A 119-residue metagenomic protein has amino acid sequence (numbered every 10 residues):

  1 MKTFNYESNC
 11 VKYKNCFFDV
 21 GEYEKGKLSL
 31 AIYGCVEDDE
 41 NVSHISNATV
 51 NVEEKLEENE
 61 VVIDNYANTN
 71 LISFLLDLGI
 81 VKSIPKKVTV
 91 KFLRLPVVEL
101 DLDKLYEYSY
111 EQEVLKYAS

Functional and structural regions predicted by a protein language model:
M1, L115-S119: Short intrinsically disordered terminal tails
M1-Y23: Short, charged/polar N-terminal "headpieces" of proteins
F4-Y6, V11, E54, V61 (+3 more regions): Hydrophobic transmembrane signal anchors and adjacent membrane-proximal interface regions, especially in viral
E7, D19-G21, A31-Y33, N51-E53 (+1 more regions): A structural detector for beta-sheet-dominated domains
Y13-N15, K25-L30, L78: Short, surface-exposed beta-edge/turn micro-motifs
E22-N41, P85-T89: Short, flexible beta-strand-to-coil junctions
A31-I80: Acidic, aromatic-enriched beta-alpha/helix-loop junctions
D64-K116: Short, compact, well-ordered microdomains
